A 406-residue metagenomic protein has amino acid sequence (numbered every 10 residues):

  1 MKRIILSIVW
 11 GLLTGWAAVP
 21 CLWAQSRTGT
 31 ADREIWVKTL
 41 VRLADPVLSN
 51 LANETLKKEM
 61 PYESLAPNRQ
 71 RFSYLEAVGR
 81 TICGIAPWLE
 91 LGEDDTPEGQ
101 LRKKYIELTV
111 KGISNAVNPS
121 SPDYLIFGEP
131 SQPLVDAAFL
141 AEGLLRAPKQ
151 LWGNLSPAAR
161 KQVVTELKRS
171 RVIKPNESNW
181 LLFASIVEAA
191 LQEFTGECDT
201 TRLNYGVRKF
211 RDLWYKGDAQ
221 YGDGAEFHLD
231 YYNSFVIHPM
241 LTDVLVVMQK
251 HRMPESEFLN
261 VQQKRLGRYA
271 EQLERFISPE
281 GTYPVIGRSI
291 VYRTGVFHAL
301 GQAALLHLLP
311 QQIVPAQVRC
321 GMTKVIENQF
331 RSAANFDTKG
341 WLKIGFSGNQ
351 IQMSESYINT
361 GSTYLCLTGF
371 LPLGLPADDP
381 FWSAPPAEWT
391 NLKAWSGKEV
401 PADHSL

Functional and structural regions predicted by a protein language model:
M1-R27: Bacterial Sec-dependent N-terminal signal peptides
Q25-A77, C83, P87, E107-S114: Low-complexity, Ser/Thr/Pro/Gly-enriched N-terminal "stalk/linker" regions
S49-A66, V117-P122, V325-L406: CBM-like carbohydrate-recognition segments
Y74, I85-W88, R102-Q263, R275-G301 (+1 more regions): Aromatic-lined, polymer-binding surfaces characteristic of secreted/periplasmic polysaccharide-degrading enzymes
C83, P87-E93, H404: Beta-sandwich/jelly-roll carbohydrate-recognition scaffolds of carbohydrate-active enzymes
P97-E98: Long, charge-dense tracts
E257-E355, F381-G397: Non-catalytic carbohydrate-binding regions of carbohydrate-active enzymes
